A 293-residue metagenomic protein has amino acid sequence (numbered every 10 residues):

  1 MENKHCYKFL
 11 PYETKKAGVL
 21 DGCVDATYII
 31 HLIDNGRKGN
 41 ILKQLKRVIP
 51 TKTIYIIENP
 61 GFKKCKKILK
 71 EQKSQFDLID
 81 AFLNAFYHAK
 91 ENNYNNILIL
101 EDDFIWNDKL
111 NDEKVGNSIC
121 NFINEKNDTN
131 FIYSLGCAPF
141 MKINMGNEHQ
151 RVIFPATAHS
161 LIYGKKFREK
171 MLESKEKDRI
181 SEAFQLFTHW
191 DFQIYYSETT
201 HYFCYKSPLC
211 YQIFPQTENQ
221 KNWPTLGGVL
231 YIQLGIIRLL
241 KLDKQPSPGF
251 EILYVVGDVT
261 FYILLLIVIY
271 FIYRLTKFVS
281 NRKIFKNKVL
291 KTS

Functional and structural regions predicted by a protein language model:
M1-L100, F104-S293: An acidic/histidine-cluster motif and surrounding catalytic segment that typifies divalent-metal-assisted enzyme active
